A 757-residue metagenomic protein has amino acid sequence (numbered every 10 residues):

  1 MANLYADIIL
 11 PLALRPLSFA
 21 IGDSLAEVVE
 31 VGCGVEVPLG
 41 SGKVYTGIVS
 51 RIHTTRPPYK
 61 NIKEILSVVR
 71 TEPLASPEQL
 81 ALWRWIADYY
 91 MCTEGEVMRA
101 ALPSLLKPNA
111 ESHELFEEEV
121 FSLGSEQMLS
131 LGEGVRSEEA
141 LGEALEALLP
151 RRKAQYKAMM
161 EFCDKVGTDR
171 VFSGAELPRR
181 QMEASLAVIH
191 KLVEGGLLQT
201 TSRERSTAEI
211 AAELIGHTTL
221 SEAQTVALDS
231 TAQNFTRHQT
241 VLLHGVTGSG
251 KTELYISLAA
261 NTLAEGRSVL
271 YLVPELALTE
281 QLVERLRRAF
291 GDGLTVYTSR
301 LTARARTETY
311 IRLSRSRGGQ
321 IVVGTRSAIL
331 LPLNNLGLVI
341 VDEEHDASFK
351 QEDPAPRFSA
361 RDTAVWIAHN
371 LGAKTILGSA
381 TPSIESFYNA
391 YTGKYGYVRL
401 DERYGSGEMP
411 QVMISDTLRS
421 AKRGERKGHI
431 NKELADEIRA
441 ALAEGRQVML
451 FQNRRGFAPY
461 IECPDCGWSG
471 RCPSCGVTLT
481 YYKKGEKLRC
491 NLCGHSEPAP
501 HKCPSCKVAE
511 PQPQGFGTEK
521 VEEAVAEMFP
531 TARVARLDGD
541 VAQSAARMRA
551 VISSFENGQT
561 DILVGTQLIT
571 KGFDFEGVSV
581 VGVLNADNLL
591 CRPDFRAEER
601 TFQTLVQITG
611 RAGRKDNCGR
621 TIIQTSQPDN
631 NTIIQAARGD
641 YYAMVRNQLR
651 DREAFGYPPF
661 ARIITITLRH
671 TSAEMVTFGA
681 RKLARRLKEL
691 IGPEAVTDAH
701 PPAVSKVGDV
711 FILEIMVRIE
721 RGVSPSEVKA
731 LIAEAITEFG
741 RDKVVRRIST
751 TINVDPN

Functional and structural regions predicted by a protein language model:
M1-S379, Y391-G407, L690, M716 (+1 more regions): Accessory, non-ATPase domains that flank or precede helicase/AAA+ motor cores in DNA-metabolism machines
N3, L14, C618, P659-I663 (+2 more regions): A general secondary-structure signal for short beta-strands and their flanking turns/coil in non-transmembrane regions
S41, R455, D709: A short catalytic or substrate-binding loop motif that flags glycine-/basic-rich loops and adjacent residues that bind
R51-H53, L102, S202-E204, Q452-R454 (+4 more regions): A general secondary-structure junction signal
I215-S221, T225, R237-T677, R685 (+4 more regions): Inter-lobe coupling/hinge segments of SF2-like helicase ATPases
F529-A532, L687-V696, R741-R747: Short secondary-structure junctions
L683-V723, V728-A735: C-terminal structured "cap/appendage" subdomains that terminate the fold
